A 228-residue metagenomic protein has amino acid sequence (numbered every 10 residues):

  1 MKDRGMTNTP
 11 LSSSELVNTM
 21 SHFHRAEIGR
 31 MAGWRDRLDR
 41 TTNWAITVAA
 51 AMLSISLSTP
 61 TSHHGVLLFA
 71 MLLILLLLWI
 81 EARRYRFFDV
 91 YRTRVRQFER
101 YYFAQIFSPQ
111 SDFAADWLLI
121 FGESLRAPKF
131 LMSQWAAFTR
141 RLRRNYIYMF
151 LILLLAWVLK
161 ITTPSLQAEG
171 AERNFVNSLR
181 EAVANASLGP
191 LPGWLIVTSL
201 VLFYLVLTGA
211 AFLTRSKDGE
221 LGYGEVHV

Functional and structural regions predicted by a protein language model:
G5-L16, R96-S133, G222-H227: Solvent-exposed, non-transmembrane helices and loops of integral membrane proteins
T7-S58, P190-W194: Cytosolic-side membrane-entry/anchor segment at the start of a transmembrane helix
G29-D39, D116-L155, G189-W194: Loop-to-transmembrane boundary segments
L57-G65: Transmembrane helix interruption/hinge and helix-loop junction motifs
G65-R100, F203-V206: Hydrophobic alpha-helical membrane-embedded segments
L151-L159, W194-F212: Hydrophobic core of alpha-helical transmembrane segments in multi-pass integral membrane proteins
Q167-N185: Membrane-interfacial helical/loop segments at transmembrane boundaries in membrane proteins
N185-L188, F203-V228: Cytosolic/matrix-facing juxtamembrane and C-terminal tails of multi-pass cellular membrane proteins
